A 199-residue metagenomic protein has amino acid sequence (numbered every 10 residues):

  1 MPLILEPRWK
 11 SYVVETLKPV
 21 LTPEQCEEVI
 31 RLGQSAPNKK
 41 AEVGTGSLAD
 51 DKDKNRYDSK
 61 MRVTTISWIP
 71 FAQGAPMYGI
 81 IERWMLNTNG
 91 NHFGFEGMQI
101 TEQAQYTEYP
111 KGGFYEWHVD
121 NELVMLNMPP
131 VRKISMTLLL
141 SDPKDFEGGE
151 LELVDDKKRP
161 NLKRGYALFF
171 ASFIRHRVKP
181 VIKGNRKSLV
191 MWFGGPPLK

Functional and structural regions predicted by a protein language model:
M1-A167, F173-K199: Fe(II)/2-oxoglutarate oxygenase catalytic core
